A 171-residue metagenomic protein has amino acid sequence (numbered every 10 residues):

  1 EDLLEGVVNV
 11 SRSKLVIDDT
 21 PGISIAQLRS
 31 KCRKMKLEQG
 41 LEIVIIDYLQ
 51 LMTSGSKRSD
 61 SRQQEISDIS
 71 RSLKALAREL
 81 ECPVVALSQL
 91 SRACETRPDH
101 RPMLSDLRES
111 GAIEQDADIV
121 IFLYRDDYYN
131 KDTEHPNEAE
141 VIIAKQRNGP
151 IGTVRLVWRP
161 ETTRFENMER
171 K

Functional and structural regions predicted by a protein language model:
E1-G40, S54, V154-V157: Cytosolic-facing regulatory segments adjacent to core modules
L15-G22, T53-S67, C94-S105: Flexible beta-alpha connector loops of hexameric P-loop NTPases
P21, I25-L28, L37, R62 (+2 more regions): Hydrophobic alpha-helical segments and helix-packing faces
L49: Conserved Walker B
E65-K171: Phosphate-binding/switch region of NTP-binding enzymes
